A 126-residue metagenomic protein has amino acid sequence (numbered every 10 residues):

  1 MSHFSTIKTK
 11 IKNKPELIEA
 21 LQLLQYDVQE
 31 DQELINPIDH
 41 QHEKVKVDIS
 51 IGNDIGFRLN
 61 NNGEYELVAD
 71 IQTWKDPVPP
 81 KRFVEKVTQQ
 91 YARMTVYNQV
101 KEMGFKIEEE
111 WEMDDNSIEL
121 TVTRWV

Functional and structural regions predicted by a protein language model:
M1-V126: Interaction-mediating elements
